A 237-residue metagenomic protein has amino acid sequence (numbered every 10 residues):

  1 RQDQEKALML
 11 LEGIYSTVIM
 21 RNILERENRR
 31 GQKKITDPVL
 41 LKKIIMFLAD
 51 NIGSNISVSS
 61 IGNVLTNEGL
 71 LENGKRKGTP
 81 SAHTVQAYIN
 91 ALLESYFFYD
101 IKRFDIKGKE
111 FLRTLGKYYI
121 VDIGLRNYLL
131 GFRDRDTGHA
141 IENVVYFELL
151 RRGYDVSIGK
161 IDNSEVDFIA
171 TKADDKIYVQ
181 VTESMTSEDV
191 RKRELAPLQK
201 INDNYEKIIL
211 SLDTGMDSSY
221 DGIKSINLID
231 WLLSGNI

Functional and structural regions predicted by a protein language model:
Q4-K176: Accessory nucleic acid-recognition modules appended to NTPase machines
Y119, V179, I208-L210, K224-I226: Hydrophobic/aromatic beta-strand patches that form the interior of the parallel beta-sheet core in alpha/beta enzyme
I158, N204-L212: Short, hydrophobic beta-strand segments that form beta-sheet elements in well-ordered domains
V166-D167, S187-V190, G215-Y220: Short active-site-adjacent structural elements
K176-T186: Active-site ExK catalytic segment of metal-dependent nucleases
M185-A196, I237: Active-site-adjacent loop/helix micro-motif of nuclease/hydrolase catalytic cores
A196-Y205: Arginine/glycine-rich "motif VI" loop of SF2 helicases in the C-terminal RecA-like domain
T214-I237: Domain-level recognition of nuclease-like catalytic cores that cleave nucleotide substrates
